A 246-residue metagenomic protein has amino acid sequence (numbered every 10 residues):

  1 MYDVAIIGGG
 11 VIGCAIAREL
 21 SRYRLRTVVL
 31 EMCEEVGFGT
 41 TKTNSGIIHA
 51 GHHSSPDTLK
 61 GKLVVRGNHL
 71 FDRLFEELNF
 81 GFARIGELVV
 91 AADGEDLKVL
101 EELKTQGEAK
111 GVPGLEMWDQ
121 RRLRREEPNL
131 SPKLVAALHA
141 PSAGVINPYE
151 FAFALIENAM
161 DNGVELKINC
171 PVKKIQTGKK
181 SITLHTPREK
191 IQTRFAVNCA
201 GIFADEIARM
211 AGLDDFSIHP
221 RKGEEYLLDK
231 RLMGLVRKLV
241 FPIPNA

Functional and structural regions predicted by a protein language model:
Y2-V29: N-terminal Rossmann-like FAD-binding beta1-loop-alpha1 element of flavoenzymes
I12, E35, F203: Conserved Rossmann-like nucleotide-cofactor binding loop
A15, I175-A246: Flavin-dependent oxidoreductases
R22-K42: Glycine-rich FAD pyrophosphate-binding loop
L25-T27, G114-L115, A196: Hydrophobic anchor at the start of a short beta-strand that flanks the dinucleotide cofactor-binding loop
G46-E126: Dinucleotide-binding Rossmann-like beta1-alpha1 core, especially the glycine-rich loop that anchors the ADP
N79-A91, G114-Q120, R124-N162, T183: Helix-loop-beta segment of a Rossmann-like dinucleotide-binding subdomain
L138-F195, C199, F203: Helical element adjacent to the flavin cofactor pocket in flavoenzyme catalytic cores
